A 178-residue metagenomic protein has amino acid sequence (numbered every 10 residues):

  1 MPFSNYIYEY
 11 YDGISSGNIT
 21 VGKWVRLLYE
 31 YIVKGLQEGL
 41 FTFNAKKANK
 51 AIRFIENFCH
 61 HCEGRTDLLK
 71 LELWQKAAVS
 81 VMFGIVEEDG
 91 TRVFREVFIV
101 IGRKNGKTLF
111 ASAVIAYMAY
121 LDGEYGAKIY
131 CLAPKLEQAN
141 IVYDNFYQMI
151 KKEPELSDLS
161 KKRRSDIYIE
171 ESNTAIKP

Functional and structural regions predicted by a protein language model:
M1-P178: Phosphate/NTP-binding elements of NTP-utilizing enzymes
